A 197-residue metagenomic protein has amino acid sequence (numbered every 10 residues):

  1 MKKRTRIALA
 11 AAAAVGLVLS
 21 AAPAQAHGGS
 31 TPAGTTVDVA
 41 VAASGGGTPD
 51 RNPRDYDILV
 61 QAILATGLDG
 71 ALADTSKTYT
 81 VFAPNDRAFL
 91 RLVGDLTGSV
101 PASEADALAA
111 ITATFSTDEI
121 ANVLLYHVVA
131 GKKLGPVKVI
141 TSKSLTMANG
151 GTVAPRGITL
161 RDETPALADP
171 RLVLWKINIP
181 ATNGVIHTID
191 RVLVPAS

Functional and structural regions predicted by a protein language model:
K2-A12, L17-S197: Mature, structured domains of secreted/extracytosolic soluble proteins
